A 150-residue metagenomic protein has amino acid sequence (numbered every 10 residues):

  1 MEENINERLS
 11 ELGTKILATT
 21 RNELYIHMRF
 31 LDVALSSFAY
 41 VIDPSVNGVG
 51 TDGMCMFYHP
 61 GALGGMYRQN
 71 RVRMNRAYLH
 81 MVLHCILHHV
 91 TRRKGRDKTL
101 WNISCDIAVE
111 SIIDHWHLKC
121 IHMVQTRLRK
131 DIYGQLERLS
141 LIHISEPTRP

Functional and structural regions predicted by a protein language model:
M1-M74, Y78, V82-K119: Basic/hydrophobic alpha-helical interface regions
T51, T148-R149: Ser/Thr-centric signal marking residues that sit in or immediately flank functional binding/regulatory motifs
D114-L136: Short secondary-structure capping/junction motifs at helix and strand boundaries
I142-T148: Conserved small/polar residues in nucleotide/adenosyl-binding loops
